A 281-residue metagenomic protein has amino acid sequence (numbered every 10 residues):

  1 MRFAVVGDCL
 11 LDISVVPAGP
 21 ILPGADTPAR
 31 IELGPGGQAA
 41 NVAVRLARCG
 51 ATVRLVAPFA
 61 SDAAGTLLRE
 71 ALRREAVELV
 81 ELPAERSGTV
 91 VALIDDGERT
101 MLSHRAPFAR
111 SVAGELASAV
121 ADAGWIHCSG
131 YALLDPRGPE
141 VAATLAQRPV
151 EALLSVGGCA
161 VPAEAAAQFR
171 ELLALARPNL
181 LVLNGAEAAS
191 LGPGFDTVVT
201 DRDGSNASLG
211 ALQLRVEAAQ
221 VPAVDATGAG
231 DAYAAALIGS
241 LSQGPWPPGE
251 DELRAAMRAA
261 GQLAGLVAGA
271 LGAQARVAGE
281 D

Functional and structural regions predicted by a protein language model:
M1-V56, A63-L67, A223: Glycine-rich phosphate/adenosyl-contacting loop at the front of the ribokinase-like
F3, T52-V53, L79, A152 (+1 more regions): Hydrophobic anchor at the start of a short beta-strand that flanks the dinucleotide cofactor-binding loop
C9, Y131, A232: Active-site metal-binding loops of divalent metal-dependent hydrolases
P23-D26, L33, R48-C128, R148: Conserved N-terminal subdomain of the carbohydrate kinase-like
R48, A219-D281: Conserved post-catalytic alpha-helical subdomain immediately downstream of the catalytic base and nucleotide-binding
D95-G97, S208-L212: Short acidic-glycine loop/turn motifs at beta-strand connectors
W125-D196, R202-S208: Conserved beta-alpha-beta core of the PfkB/ribokinase-like small-molecule kinase fold
